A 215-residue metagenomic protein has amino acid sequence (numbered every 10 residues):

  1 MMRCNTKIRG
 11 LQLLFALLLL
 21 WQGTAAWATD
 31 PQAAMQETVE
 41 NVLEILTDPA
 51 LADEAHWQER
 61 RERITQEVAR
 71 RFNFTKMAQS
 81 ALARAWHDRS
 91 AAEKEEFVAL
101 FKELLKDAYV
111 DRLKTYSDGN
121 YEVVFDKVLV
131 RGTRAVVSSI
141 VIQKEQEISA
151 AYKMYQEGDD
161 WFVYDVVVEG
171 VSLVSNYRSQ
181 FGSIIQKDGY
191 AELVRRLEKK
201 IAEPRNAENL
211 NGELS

Functional and structural regions predicted by a protein language model:
M2-L13: Bacterial N-terminal signal peptides that target proteins for export
F15-A16, A25-A26: Cleavable N-terminal signal peptides
W21-G23: N-terminal signal peptide c-region/cleavage motif recognized by signal peptidases
D30-Y109: Early exported N-terminus immediately downstream of N-terminal targeting peptides
F101, K127-L129, I140-Q143, M154-Q156 (+1 more regions): A mature extracytoplasmic/lumenal domain signature
D107-I148, K200-S215: Surface-exposed, charged secondary-structure patches
E147-S175: Short beta-strand edge/turn micro-motifs at domain boundaries
D165-S215: Low-complexity, intrinsically disordered terminal/linker segments enriched in charged and Gly/Pro repeats
